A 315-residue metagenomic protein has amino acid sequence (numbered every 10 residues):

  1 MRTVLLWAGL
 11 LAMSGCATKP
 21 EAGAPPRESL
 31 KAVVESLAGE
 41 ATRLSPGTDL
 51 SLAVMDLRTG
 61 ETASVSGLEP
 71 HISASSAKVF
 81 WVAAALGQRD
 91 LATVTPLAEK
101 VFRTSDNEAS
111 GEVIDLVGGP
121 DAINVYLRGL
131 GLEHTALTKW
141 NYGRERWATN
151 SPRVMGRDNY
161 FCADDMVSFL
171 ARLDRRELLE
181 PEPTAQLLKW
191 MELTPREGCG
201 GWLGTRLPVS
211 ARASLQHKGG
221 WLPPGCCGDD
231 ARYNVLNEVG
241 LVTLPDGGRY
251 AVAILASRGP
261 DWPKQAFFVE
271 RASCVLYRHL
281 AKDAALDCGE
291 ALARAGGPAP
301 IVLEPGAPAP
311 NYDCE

Functional and structural regions predicted by a protein language model:
M1-V4: Positively charged n-region of N-terminal signal peptides that target proteins for export
L6-L10: Hydrophobic helical h-region of N-terminal Sec-dependent signal peptides in bacterial secretory/periplasmic proteins
M13-G15: C-terminal motif of bacterial Sec signal peptides marking the signal peptidase cleavage site
A17-K19: Bacterial signal peptide processing site
P25-L50, M55-T59, I114-E315: Penicillin-recognizing serine hydrolase domain
G60, P70-A92, V101, V252: Active-site SXXK
S64-H71, P152-M155: A short glycine/serine-rich beta->alpha loop
G87-K100, S105, P120-I123, E180-P183: Short, well-structured active-site flanking segments
